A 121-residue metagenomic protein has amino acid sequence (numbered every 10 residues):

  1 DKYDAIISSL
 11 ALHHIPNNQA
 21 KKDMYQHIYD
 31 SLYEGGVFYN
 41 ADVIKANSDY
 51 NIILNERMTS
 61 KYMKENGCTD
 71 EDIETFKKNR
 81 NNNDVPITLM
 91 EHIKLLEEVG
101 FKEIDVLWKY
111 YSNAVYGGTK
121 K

Functional and structural regions predicted by a protein language model:
D1-I6: A short acidic, Gly/Pro-enriched loop at the edge of an enzyme's catalytic core that lines a small-molecule cofactor
I7-S8, Y39: A conserved beta-strand element that flanks and buttresses the S-adenosyl-L-methionine
L10-H14, D42: Short catalytic micro-motifs in class I SAM-dependent methyltransferases
P16, Y33, K120: Short conserved AdoMet
K22-E34: A short glycine-rich, Lys/Arg-flanked "PGG" loop and its adjoining helix->strand segment in the class I
F38-Y39, E103: A short hydrophobic/small-residue beta-strand
A41-V99: C-terminal alpha-helical "lid/dimerization" subdomain adjacent to the S-adenosyl-L-methionine
I93-K121: Core SAM-dependent methyltransferase catalytic element
